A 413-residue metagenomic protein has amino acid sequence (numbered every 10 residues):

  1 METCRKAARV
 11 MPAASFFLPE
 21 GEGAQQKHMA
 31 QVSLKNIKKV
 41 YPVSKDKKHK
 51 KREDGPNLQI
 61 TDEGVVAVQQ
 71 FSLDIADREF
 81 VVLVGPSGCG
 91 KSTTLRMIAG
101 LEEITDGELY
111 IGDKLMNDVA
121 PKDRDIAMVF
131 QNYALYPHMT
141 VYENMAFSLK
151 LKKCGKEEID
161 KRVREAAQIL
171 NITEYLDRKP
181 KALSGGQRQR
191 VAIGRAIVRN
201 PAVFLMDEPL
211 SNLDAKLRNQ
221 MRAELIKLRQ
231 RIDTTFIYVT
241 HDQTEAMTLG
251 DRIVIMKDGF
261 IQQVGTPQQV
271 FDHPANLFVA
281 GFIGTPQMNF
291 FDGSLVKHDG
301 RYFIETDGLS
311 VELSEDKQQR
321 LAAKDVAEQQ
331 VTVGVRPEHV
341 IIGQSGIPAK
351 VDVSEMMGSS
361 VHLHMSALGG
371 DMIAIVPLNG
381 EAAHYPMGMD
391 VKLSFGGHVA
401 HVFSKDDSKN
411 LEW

Functional and structural regions predicted by a protein language model:
L34-I37, E53-P56, D62-A76, G107: Conserved beta-strand
V84-P86: The feature captures the beta-strand-to-loop junction immediately N-terminal to the Walker
S92-L95, V191: ABC ATPase nucleotide-binding domain helices that frame the ATP-binding cleft
A99: Helix-to-loop junction immediately C-terminal to a conserved catalytic motif
T105-E108, E158, D258, D292: Conserved coupling/switch loops of ABC nucleotide-binding domains, chiefly the family-specific signature
G107-L115: Conserved ABC transporter NBD signature motif
P121-F278, F282: ABC ATPase nucleotide-binding domains
K297-W413: Non-catalytic connector elements of ABC transporters
